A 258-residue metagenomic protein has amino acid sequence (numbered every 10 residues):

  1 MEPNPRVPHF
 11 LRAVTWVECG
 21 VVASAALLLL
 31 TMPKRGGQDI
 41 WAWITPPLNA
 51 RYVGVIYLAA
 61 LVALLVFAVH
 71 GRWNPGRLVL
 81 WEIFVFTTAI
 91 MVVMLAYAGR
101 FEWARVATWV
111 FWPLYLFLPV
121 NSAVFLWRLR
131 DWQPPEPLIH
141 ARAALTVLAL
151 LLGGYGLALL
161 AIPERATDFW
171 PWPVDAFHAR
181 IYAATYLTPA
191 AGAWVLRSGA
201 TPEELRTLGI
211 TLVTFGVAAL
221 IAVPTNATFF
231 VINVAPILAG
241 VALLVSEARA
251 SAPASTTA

Functional and structural regions predicted by a protein language model:
E2-R77, D168-V174, F229, L243 (+2 more regions): An N-terminus-focused feature that recognizes amino-terminal "leader" regions
P8-L27, R128-A200: Surface-exposed interaction/gating patches
L11-W16, R72-I83, R142-A143, P202-T211: Membrane-interfacial loop-to-transmembrane alpha-helix junctions, especially the N-terminal start
T31-Q38, M94-W103, L160-D168, I221-N226: Juxtamembrane "helix-exit" motif on the non-cytosolic side of transmembrane helices
L48-L65, V85, F177-R197, T214: Core segments of alpha-helical transmembrane spans in multipass integral membrane proteins
A59-E136, A222, T228-P253: Hydrophobic, ordered structural segments
L64-P75, A193-L205: Juxtamembrane helix-break-helix junctions at the cytosolic face of small multi-pass alpha-helical membrane proteins
W81-M94, T185-G192, L208-V223: Hydrophobic alpha-helical membrane segments
